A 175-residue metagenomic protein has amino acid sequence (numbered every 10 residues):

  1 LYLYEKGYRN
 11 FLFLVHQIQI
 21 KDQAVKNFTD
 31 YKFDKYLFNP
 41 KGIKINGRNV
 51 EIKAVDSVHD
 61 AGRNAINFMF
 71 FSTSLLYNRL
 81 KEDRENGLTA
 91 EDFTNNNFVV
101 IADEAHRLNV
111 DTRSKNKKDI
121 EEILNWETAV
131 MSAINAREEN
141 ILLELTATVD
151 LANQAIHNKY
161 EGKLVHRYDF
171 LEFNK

Functional and structural regions predicted by a protein language model:
Y2-N10, I18, V25-K26, F71-K175: Signature of the SF2 helicase/ATPase Hel1-core->accessory helical subdomain module
F13: Conserved SAM-binding loop
Q19-A54: Conserved helix-turn-beta segment of the N-terminal RecA-like "Helicase ATP-binding" lobe in SF1/SF2 helicases
K41-I45, H59-R63, N158-E161: Short, conserved catalytic or adaptor-binding loops enriched in Gly and charged residues
V50-N67: Conserved motor-coupling elements within RecA-like helicase/translocase cores
